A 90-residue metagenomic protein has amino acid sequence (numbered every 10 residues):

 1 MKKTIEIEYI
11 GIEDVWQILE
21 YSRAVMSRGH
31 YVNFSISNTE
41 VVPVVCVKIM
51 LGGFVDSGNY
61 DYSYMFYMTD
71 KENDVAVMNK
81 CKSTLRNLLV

Functional and structural regions predicted by a protein language model:
M1-V44, F54-V90: Negatively charged, low-complexity tracts enriched in Asp/Glu with abundant Ser/Thr
I49-L51: Residue-level signal for short segments within beta-strands and strand-turn junctions of well-structured beta-sheet
